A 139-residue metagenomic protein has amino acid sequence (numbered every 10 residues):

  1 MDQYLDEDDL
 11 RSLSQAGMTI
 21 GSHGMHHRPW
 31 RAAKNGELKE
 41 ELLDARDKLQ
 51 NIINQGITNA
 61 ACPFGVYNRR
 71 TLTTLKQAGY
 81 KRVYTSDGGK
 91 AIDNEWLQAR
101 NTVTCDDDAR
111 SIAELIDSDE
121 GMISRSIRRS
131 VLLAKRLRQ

Functional and structural regions predicted by a protein language model:
M1, H27-N35: Surface-exposed cleft-lining segments at the edges of enzyme active sites
M1-A16: Active-site beta->alpha N-cap acidic-glycine motif
D6, H26, N68: Residue-level signal for threonine
D6-E7, H23, D107: Contiguous N-terminal and early-domain "leader" segments and peripheral loops that mark the onset or edge of a domain
Q15, A32-Q139: C-terminal active-site subregion of NodB/CE4 polysaccharide deacetylases
T19-H27: Histidine-centered catalytic micro-motifs
